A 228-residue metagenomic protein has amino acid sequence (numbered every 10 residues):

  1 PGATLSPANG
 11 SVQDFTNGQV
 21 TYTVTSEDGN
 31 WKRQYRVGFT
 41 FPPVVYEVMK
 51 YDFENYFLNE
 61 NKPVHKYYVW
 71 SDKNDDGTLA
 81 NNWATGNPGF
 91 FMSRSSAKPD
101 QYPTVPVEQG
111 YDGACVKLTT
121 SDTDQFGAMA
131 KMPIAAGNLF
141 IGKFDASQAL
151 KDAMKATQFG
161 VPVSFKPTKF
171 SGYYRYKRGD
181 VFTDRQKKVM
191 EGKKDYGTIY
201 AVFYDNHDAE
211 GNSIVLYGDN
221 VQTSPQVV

Functional and structural regions predicted by a protein language model:
P1-M49: Beta-rich interaction/scaffold domains
T40-F90, R94: Extracellular carbohydrate-recognition regions
D52, K169-R175, Y200-V202: Residues within well-ordered beta-strands of beta-sheet-rich folds
P106-G127: Short carbohydrate-recognition loop motifs
M132-P167: Short beta-strands within extracellular/lumenal beta-sheet-rich domains
P162-S171, D180-F182, Y196: Extended extracellular/luminal ectodomain segments enriched in beta-structured repeat modules
Y176-T183, V189-K194, H207-E210: Extended, low-complexity, turn-rich repeat/linker tracts enriched in Gly/Pro/Ser/Thr and Asp/Glu that occur
D208-V228: Extracellular carbohydrate recognition and processing domains and analogous Trp-centered ligand-binding platforms
